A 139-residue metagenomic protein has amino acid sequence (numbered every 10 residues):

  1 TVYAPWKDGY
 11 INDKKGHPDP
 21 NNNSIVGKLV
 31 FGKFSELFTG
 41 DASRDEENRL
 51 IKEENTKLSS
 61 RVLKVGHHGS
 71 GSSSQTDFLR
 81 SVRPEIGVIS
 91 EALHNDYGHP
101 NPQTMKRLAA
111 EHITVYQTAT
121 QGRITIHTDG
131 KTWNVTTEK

Functional and structural regions predicted by a protein language model:
T1-V62, T120-K139: Core dinuclear metal-dependent hydrolase active-site scaffold
E47-G122: Cap/insert and terminal regions of metallo-dependent hydrolase folds
